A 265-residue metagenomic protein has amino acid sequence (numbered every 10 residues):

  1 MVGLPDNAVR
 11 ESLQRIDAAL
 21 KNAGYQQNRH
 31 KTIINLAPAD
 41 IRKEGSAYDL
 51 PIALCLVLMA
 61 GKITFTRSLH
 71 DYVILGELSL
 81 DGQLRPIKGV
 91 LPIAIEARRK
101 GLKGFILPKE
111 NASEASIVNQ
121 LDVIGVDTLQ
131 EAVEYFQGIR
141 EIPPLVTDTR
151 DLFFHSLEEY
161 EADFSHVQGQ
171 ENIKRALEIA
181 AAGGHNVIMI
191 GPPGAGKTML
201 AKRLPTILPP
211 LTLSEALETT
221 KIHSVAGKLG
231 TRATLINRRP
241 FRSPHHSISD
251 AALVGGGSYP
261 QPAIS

Functional and structural regions predicted by a protein language model:
M1-M199, I236: Peripheral, non-AAA+ core regions of ATP-driven protein-machinery
A60, F136, A181, L208 (+4 more regions): Hydrophobic aliphatic residues
Q120, L213, D250: ATP/adenylate-binding site constellation spanning eukaryotic-like Ser/Thr protein kinases, ABC-transporter
E178, T234-R242, I248-S265: Conserved alpha-helical scaffold flanking the Walker A/P-loop in AAA+ ATPase domains
I188-A233: Walker A/P-loop
